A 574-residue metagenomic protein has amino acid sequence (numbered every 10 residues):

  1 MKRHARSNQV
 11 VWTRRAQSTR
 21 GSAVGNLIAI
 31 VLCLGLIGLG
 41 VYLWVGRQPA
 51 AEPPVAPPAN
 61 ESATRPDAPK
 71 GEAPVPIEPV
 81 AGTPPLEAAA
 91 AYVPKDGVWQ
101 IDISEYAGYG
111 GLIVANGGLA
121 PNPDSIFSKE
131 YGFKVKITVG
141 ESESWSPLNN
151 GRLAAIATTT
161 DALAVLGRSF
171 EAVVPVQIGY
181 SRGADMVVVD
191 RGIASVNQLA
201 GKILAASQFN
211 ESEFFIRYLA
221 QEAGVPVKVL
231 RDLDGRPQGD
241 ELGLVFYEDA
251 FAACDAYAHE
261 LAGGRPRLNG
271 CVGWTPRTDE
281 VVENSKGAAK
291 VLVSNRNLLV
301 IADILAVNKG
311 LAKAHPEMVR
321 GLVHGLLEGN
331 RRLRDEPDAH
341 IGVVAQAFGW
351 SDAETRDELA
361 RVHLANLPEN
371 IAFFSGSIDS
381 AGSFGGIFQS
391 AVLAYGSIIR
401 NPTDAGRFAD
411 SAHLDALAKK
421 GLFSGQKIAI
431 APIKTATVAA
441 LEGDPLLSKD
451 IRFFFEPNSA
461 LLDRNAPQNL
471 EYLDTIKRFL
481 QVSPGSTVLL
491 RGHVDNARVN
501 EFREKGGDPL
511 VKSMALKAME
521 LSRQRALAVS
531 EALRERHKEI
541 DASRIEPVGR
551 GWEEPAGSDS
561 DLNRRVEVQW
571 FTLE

Functional and structural regions predicted by a protein language model:
R3, V10-R15, T19-E143, N149 (+1 more regions): N-terminal hydrophobic or amphipathic helices and topogenic motifs
A56-D249, Y257, A262-R265, N269-T275 (+1 more regions): Short, glycine-/small- and polar/acidic-enriched structural segments that line small-molecule recognition paths
W99-Q100, K134, V173, G201-S207 (+5 more regions): Second-shell loop/turn segments in exported
G110, V114, S146, N150 (+15 more regions): Solvent-exposed, polar/charged alpha-helical surfaces in well-ordered, non-transmembrane soluble domains, broadly
T160-A162, D240-W350: Pocket-lining segment of extracytoplasmic ligand-binding domains
A314-N401: Secondary-structure end/capping motifs
G406-L489, A497-S513, E539, D561 (+1 more regions): Periplasmic peptidoglycan-binding/tethering modules of Gram-negative envelope proteins
P484-H493, P509-P555, R564-E574: A non-catalytic structural micro-motif
